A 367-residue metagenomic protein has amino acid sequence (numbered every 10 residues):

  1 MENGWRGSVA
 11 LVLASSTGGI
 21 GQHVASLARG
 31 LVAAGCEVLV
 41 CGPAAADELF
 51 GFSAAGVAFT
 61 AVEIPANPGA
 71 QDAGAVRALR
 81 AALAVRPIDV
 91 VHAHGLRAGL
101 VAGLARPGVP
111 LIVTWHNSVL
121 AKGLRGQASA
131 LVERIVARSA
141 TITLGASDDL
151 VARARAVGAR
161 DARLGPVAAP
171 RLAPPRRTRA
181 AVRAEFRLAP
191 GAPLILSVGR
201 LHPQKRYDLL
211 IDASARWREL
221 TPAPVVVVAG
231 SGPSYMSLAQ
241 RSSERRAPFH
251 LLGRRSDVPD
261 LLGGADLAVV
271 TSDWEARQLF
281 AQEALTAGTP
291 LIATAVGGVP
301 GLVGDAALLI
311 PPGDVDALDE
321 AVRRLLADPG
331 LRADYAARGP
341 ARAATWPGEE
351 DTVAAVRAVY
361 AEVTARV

Functional and structural regions predicted by a protein language model:
W5, A10-G74, L150-R153, P233: N-terminal strand-loop element at the rim of the active site of nucleotide-sugar-dependent glycosyltransferases
G21-R29, P193, S197-R216, P233-M236 (+1 more regions): A conserved mid-protein helix/loop that constitutes part of the nucleotide-sugar donor-binding site
A93-G99, W115: Short His-centered aromatic/hydrophobic patch
R138-R163, A173: A short, active-site helix/loop in glycosyltransferases that binds the activated sugar's phosphate group
P174-L188, L331, A336, P340: A short helix/loop element that forms part of the nucleotide-sugar donor recognition site in Leloir-type
R254, D273: Aromatic "clamp/platform" in nucleotide-sugar-dependent glycosyltransferases that forms part of the donor/acceptor
P290-A293: Short hydrophobic beta-strand element within catalytic cores of glycosyltransferases and related nucleotide-activated
D305-D316, R324-P329: Conserved acidic donor-binding segment of nucleotide-sugar-dependent glycosyltransferases
